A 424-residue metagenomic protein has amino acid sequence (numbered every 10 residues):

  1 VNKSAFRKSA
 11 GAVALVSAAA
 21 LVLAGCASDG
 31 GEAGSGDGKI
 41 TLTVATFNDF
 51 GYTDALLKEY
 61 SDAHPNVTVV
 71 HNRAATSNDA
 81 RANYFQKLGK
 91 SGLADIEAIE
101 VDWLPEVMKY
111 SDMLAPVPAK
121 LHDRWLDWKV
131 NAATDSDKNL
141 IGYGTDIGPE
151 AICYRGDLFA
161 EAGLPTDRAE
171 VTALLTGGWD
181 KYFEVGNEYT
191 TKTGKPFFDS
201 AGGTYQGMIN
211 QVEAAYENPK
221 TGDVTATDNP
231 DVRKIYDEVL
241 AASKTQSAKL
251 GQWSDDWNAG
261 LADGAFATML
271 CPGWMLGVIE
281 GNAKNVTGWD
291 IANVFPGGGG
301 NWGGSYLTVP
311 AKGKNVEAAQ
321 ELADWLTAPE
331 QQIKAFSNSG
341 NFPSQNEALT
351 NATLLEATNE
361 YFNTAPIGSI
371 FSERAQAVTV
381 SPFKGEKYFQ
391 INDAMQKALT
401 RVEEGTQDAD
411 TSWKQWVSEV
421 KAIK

Functional and structural regions predicted by a protein language model:
N2-L104, H122, T166, K314 (+6 more regions): Conserved N-terminal structural module of periplasmic/extracytoplasmic solute-binding proteins
T46-D49, I99-W103, G202, S254 (+3 more regions): Beta->alpha turn/N-cap motifs
D62, D135-T204, N218-K249, A311 (+3 more regions): Helix-loop-helix "hinge/cap" segment bordering the ligand-binding cleft or interdomain interface
S77-R81, D199-T204, A214-A292, S412: Extracytoplasmic ligand-binding clamshell segments of periplasmic binding protein
R81-L93, L158-F159, K181-E188, A242 (+3 more regions): Short helices/loops that flank or line small-molecule/ion binding pockets
V101-A151, D180, D290-I291: Hinge/lid segment of periplasmic solute-binding proteins
K244, G281-S344: Extracytoplasmic/periplasmic substrate-recognition and gating elements
F362-E419: C-terminal capping/gating helix-and-loop segments adjacent to ligand/active sites or protein-protein/ligand interfaces
